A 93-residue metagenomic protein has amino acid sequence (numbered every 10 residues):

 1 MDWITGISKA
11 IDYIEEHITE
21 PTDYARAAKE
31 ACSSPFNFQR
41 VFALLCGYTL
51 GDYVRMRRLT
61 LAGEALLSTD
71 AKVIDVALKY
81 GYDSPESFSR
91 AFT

Functional and structural regions predicted by a protein language model:
I4, S8-A25, L44-Y80: Terminal helix-turn-helix DNA-binding modules in bacterial transcription factors
R26-E30, Q39: A generic structural signal for ordered secondary structure
A28-K29, A77-L78, S89: The alpha-helix within a helix-turn-helix
S33, R57, A91: Active-site helix adjacent to the Tyr-X3-Lys
S34-N37, D83-S84: Short coil turns linking two alpha-helices in DNA-binding domains
G81, T93: Gly/Ala-rich beta-loop-alpha elbow adjacent to hydrolase catalytic centers
